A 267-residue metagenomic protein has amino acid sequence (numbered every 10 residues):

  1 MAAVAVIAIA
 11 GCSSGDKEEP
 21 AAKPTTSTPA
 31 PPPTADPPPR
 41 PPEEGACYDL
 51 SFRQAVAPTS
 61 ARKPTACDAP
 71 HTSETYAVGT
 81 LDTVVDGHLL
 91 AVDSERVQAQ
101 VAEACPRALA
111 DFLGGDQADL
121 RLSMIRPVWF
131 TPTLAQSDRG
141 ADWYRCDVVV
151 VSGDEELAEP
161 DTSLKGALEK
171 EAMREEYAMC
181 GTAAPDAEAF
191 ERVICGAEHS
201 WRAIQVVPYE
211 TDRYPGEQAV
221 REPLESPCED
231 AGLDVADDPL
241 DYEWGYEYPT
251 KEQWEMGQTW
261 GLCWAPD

Functional and structural regions predicted by a protein language model:
M1-A3: N-terminal export and membrane-targeting signals
A8-G11: C-terminal motif of bacterial Sec signal peptides marking the signal peptidase cleavage site
S13-D267: Primary mode marks residue(s) on the alpha4-beta5-alpha5 output face of response regulator receiver
